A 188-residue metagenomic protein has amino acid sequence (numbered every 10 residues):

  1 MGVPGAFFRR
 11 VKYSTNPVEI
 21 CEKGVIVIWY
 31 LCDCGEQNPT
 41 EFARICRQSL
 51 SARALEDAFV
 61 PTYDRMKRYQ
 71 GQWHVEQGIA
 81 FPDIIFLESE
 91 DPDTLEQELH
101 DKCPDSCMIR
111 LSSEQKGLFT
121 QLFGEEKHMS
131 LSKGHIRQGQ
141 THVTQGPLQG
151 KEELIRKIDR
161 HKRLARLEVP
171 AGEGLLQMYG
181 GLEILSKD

Functional and structural regions predicted by a protein language model:
G2-P4: Extreme N-terminal basic, low-complexity initiation segments that serve as generic localization/processing leaders
F8-R137, R166-D188: Acidic-enriched and Gly/Ser
G139-H142: Generic structural signal for buried aliphatic residues
G146-Q149: Short, charged beta-turn/beta-strand-edge "cap" motif at the junction between a beta-strand and an adjacent loop
K151-I158: Short beta-strand-centered aromatic/proline hotspots
